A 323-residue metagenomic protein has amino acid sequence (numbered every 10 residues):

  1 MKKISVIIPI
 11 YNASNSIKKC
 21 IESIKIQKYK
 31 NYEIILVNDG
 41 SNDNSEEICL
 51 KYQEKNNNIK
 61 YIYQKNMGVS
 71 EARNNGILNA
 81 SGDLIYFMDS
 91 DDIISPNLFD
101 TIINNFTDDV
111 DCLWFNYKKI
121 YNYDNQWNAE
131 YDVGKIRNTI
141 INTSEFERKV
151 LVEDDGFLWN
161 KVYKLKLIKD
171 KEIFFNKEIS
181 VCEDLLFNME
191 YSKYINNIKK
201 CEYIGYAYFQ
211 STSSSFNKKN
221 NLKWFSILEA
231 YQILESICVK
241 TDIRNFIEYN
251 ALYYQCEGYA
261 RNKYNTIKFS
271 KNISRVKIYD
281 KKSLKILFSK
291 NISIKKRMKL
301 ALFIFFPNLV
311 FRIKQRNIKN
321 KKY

Functional and structural regions predicted by a protein language model:
N12-I26: Short, well-formed alpha-helical segments that are part of the catalytic scaffolds of diverse glycosyltransferases
S23, N38-I48: A conserved acidic beta->alpha catalytic loop
N31-G40, K60-K65, D89-S90: Short beta-strand/loop segment that forms part of the nucleotide-sugar
Q64-A80: Glycine-rich, basic loop-to-helix element that forms the pyrophosphate-binding segment of sugar-nucleotide handling
V69, S90-I198, Y206-W224: Donor-binding/catalytic cores of nucleotide-activated saccharide and glycerol-phosphate transferases/polymerases
I85: Short aromatic/hydrophobic "clamp" motif used to bind/position activated sugar donors
Y203-S211, N217-Y249, Y253, G258-S283: Catalytic core of nucleotide-sugar-dependent glycosyltransferases
T266-Y323: Membrane-interface aromatic/basic loop that binds lipid-linked glycans or pyrophosphate carriers, typified by
